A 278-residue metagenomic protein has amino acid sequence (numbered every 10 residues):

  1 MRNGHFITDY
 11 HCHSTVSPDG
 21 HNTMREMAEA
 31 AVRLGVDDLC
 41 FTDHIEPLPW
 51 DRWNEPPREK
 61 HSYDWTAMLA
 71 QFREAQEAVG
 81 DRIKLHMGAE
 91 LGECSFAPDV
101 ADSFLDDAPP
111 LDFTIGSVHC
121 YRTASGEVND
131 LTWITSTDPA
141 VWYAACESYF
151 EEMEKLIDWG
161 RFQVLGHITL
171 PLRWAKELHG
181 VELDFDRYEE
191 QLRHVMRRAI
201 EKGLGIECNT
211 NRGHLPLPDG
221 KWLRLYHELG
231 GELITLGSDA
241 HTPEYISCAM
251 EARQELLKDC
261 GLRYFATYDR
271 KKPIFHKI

Functional and structural regions predicted by a protein language model:
M1-P98, L105-D106, L172-D186, H241-C248 (+1 more regions): An N-terminally biased module of ancient metal coordination in phosphate/nucleic-acid-related enzymes
M1-S14, M24, L178-I278: Charged catalytic cores and adjacent phosphate/nucleic-acid-binding surfaces used for phosphate/nucleic-acid chemistry
H5-D9, D38-C40, K84-G88, P110-I115 (+4 more regions): Structural preference for beta-strand elements that scaffold enzyme active sites
A28, M153-E154, L223: Short hydrophobic/charged patches on amphipathic alpha-helices used for structural packing and interfaces
L34, P109, W159-G160, L229 (+1 more regions): Structural motif
D43-L48, Q76-A78, Y121-E127, S148-K155 (+3 more regions): Low-complexity, flexible helical/coil segments
H44, H119, L170-R173, N211 (+1 more regions): Flexible loop residues that form catalytic and substrate-binding hotspots at small-molecule/glycan-binding clefts
H61-E201: Extended substrate/RNA-proximal surfaces in nucleic-acid metabolism proteins
